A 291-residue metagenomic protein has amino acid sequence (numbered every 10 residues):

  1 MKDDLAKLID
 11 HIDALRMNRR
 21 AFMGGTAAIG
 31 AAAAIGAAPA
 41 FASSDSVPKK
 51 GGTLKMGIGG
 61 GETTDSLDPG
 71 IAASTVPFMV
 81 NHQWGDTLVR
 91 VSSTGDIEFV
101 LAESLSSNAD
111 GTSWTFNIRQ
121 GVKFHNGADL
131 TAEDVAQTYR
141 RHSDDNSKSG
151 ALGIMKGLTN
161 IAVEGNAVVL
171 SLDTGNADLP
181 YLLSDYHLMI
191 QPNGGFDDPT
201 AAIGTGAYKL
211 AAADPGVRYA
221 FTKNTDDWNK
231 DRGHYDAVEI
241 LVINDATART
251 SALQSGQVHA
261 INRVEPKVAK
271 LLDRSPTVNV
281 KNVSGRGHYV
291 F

Functional and structural regions predicted by a protein language model:
M1-M17: N-terminal secretory signal peptides
L15, A21-A42: N-terminal export signals
A37-G60: C-terminal segment of N-terminal export signals and the immediately downstream linker at the start of the mature
G57-A109, R140, I203-G204: N-terminal lobe/hinge region of extracytoplasmic solute-binding protein
S92-S93, L182-G233, A237-E239: Gly/Pro-rich hinge or "lid" segments in bacterial periplasmic/extracellular proteins
E103-K148, A252: Aromatic- and charge-enriched surface segment that lines or borders ligand/interaction sites
N117, A151-P192: Surface-exposed binding/hinge segments that line and control ligand-binding clefts or catalytic entry sites
D226-L271, R286: Ligand-site clamp/hinge motif
